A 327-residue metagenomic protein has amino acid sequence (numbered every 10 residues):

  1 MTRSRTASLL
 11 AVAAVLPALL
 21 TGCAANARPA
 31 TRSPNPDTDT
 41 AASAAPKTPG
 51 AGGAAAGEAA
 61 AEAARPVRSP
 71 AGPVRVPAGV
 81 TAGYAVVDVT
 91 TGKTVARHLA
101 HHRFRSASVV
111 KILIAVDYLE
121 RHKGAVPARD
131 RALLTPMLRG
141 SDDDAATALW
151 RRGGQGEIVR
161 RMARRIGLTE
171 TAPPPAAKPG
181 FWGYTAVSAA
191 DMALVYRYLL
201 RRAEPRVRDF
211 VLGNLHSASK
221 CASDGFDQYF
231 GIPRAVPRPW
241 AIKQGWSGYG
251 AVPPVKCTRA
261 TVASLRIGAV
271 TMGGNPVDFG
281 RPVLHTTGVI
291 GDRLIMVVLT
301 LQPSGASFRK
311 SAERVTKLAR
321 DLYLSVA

Functional and structural regions predicted by a protein language model:
M1-A14: N-terminal export and membrane-targeting signals
T2-R5, A24-D39, G53, G57-A82 (+2 more regions): Penicillin-recognizing serine hydrolase domain
L19-G22: C-terminal motif of bacterial Sec signal peptides marking the signal peptidase cleavage site
D88-T90, S108-V110, H122, S141 (+2 more regions): A mature extracytoplasmic/lumenal domain signature
G92, R103-V126, M137, M296: Active-site SXXK
A96-A100, G140-A145, P174-G180: Flexible glycine/proline-enriched surface loops and loop-helix/loop-strand junctions
E120-P136, S141, G153-Q155, V207 (+1 more regions): Short, well-structured active-site flanking segments
T147, R151: Glycine/small-residue-rich loop that forms an oxyanion/phosphate-binding "nest" at active or ligand-binding sites
